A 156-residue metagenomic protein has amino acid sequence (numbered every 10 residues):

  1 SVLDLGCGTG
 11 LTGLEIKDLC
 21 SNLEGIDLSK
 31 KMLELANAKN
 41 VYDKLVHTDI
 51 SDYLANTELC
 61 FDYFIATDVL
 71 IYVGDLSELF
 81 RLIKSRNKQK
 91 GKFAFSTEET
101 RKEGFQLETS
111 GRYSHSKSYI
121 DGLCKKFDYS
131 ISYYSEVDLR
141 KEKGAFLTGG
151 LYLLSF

Functional and structural regions predicted by a protein language model:
S1-G6: Conserved class I S-adenosyl-L-methionine
T9-Y53: Class I SAM-dependent methyltransferase SAM/SAH-binding core
I65: A conserved beta-strand element that flanks and buttresses the S-adenosyl-L-methionine
S77-Q89: A short glycine-rich, Lys/Arg-flanked "PGG" loop and its adjoining helix->strand segment in the class I
K90-E98: Conserved beta-strand signature within the Rossmann-like core of class I S-adenosyl-L-methionine
E103-S118: Acceptor-substrate binding/catalytic loop of class I
Y129-L139: Conserved S-adenosyl-L-methionine
D138-F156: Core SAM-dependent methyltransferase catalytic element
